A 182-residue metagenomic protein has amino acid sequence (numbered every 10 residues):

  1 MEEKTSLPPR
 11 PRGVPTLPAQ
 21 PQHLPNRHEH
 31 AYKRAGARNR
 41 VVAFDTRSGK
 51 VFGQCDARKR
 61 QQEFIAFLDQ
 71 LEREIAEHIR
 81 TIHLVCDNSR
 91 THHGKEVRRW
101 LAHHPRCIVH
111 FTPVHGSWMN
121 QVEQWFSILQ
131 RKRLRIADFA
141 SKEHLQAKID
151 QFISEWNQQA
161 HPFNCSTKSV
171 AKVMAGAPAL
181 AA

Functional and structural regions predicted by a protein language model:
M1, H83-C86, H110-P113, N164-T167: Short beta-strand segments
M1-D69, K172-A177: Extended, low-complexity cationic-aromatic segments
N26-Y32, H104-Q121, A137-F139: RNase H-like polynucleotidyl transferase catalytic core
Q62-I82: Short, basic/hydrophobic alpha-helical segments
R73, A102, P178-A182: Intrinsically disordered, low-complexity and often Lys/Arg-enriched segments
I79-H92: Acidic/histidine-rich, metal-coordinating catalytic segments
V122-H144, N157: Active-site proximal helix-loop segment of RNase H-like, two-metal nucleases, encompassing DDE(D)
H144-A182: C-terminal domain-tail junction helix/linker
